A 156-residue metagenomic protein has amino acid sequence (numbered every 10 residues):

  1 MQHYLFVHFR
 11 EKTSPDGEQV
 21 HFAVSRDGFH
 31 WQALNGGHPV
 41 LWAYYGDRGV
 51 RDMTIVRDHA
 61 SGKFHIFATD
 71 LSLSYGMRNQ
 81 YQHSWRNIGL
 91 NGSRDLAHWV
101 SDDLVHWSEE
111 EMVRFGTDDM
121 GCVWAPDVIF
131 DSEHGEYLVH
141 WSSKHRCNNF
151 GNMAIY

Functional and structural regions predicted by a protein language model:
M1-V123, I129-Y156: Beta-rich carbohydrate-recognition and catalytic domains
